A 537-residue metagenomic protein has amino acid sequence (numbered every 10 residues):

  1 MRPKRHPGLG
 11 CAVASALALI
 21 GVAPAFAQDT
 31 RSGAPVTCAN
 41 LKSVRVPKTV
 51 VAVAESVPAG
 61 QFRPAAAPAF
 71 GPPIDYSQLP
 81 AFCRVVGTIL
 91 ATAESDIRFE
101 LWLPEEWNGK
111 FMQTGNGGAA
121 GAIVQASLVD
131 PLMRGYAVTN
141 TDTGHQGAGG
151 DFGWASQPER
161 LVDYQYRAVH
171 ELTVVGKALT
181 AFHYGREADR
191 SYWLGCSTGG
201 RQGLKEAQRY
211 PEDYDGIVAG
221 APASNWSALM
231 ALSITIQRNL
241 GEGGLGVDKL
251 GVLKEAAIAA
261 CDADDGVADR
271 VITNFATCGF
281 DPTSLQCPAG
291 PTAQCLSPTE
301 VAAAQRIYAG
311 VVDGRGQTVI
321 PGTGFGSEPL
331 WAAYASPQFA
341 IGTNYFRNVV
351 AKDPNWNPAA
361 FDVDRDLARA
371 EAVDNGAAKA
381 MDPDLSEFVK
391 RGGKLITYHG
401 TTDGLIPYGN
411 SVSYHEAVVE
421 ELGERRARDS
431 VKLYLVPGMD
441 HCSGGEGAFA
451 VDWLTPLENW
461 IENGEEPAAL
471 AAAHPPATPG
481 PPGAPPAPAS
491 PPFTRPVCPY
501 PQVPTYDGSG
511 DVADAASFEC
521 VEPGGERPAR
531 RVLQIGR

Functional and structural regions predicted by a protein language model:
R2-V13: Bacterial N-terminal signal peptides that target proteins for export
C11-V22: Bacterial N-terminal signal peptides
A27-K110, V124-A126, A268, I272 (+3 more regions): Catalytic-loop region of hydrolases
N108, G117-A188, A231-L232, N239 (+3 more regions): Cap/lid segment of the alpha/beta-hydrolase catalytic domain
L161, K205-A207, E212-V312, L435: A catalytic-pocket lid/entrance helix-loop region that shapes and gates access to the active site across common
R186-S197: Alpha/beta-hydrolase fold nucleophile elbow
C196-K205: Glycine-rich nucleophile elbow surrounding the catalytic serine of serine-hydrolase chemistry
T397-H399: Short beta-strand/loop motif that positions the catalytic acidic residue of the alpha/beta-hydrolase fold
